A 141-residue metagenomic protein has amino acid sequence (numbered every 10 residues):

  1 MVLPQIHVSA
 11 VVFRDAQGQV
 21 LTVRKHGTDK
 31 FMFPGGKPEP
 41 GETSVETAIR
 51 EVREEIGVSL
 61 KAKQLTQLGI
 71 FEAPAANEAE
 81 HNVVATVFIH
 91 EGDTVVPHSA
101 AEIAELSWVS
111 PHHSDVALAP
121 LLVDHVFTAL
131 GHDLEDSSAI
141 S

Functional and structural regions predicted by a protein language model:
M1-V20, K37: Conserved N-terminal beta-strand and adjoining loop/helix that marks the start of the Nudix/MutT-like hydrolase domain
I6, F33, T66, E80-A85: Short connector loops at helix/strand junctions that flank enzyme active sites, especially segments positioning acidic
H7-S9, G18, V83-T86, A104: Change "...and in nucleic-acid phosphodiester-cleaving endonucleases..." to "...and in nucleic-acid processing enzymes
F13-R14, T22, H90, W108: Conserved hydrophobic "DFG−1" position in protein kinase catalytic cores
K25: Short loop/turn segments immediately following the C-termini of beta-strands
D29-F31, H98-S141: Nudix hydrolase/Nudix homology domain
F33-P34, P38-L68: The catalytic Nudix box helix
F71-P97, P111: Active-site-adjacent beta-strand/loop module that shapes the phosphate/pyrophosphate-binding cleft
